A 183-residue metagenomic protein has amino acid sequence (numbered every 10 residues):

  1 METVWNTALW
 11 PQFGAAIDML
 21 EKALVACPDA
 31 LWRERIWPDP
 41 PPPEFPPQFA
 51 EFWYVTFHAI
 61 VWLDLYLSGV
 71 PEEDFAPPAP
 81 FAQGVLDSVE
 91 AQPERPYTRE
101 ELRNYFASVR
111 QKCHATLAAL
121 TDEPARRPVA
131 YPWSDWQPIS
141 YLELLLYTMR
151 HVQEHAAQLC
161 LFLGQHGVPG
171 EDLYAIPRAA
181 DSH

Functional and structural regions predicted by a protein language model:
M1-P11, Q92-E94: Short, charged, low-complexity loops and linkers
N6, W10-G14, D18-E21, R33-D87 (+1 more regions): Short, contiguous alpha-helical
F13, I17-L20, L24, F106 (+1 more regions): Hydrophobic alpha-helical core bundles mediating ligand binding, dimerization, or RNAP-core interactions
V25-E34, A115-R127, G164-E171: Surface-exposed helix-capping loop/turn segments at secondary-structure junctions
S88-V129, S140-H155: Acidic/histidine-rich alpha-helical segments that form the ligand environment of transition-metal centers
